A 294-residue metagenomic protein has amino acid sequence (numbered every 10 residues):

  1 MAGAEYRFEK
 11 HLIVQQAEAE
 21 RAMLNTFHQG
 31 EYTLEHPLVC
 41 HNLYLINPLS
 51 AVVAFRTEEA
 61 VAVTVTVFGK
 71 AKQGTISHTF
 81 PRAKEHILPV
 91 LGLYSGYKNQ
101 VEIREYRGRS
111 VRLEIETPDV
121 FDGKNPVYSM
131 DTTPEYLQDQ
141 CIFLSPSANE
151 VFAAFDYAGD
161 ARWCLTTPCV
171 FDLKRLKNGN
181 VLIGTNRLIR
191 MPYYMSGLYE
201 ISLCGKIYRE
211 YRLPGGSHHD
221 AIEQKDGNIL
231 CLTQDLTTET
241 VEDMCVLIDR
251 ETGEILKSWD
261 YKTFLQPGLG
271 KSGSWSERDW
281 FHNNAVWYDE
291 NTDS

Functional and structural regions predicted by a protein language model:
G3-E18, N25, E31-V67, H86-I87 (+2 more regions): Histidine-/acidic-rich catalytic cores in large beta-rich domains
F68-G69, T79: Extended, solvent-exposed segments with strong compositional bias
A71-Q73: Short, solvent-exposed loop/linker segments at beta-strand-coil boundaries, enriched for Pro/Gly and Ser/Thr
S77-A83: Short beta-strand segments within Ig-like beta-sandwich modules, predominantly Fibronectin type-III
